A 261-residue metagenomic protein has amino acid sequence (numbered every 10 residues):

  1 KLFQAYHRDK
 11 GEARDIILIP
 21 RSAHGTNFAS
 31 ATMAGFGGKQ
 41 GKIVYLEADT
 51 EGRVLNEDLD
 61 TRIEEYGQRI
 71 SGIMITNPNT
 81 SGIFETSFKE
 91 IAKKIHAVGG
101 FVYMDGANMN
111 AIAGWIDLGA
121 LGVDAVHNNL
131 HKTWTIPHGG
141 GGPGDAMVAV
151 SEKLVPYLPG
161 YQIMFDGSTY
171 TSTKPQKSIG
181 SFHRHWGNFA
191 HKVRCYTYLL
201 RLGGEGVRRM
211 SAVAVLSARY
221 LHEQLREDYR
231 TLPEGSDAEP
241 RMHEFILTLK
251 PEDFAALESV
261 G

Functional and structural regions predicted by a protein language model:
K1-D166, A255-E258: Conserved PLP-enzyme active-site core in the AAT-like
N128-H243, T248-E252: Active-site C-terminal subdomain of aminotransferase-like
L249-P251, A255-G261: Acyl-CoA thioester-binding alpha/beta core of soluble enzymes
